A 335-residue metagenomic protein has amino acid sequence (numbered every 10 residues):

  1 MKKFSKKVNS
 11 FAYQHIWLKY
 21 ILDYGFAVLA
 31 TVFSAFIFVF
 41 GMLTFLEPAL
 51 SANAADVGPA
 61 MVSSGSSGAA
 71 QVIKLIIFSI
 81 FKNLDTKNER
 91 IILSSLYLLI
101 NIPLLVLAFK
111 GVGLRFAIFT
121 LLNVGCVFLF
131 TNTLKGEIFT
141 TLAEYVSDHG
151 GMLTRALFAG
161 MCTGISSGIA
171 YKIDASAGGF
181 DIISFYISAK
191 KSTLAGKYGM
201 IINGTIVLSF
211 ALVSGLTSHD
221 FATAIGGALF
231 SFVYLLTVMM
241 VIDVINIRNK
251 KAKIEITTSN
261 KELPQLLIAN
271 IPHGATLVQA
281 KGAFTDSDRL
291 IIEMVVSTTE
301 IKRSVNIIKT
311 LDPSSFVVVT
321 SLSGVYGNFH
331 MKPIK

Functional and structural regions predicted by a protein language model:
K2-N260: Core subunits and conserved enzymes of cellular information-processing and envelope-translocation systems across
T257-H330: Terminal membrane-proximal soluble interaction domains of membrane-associated proteins
M331-K335: Short, electropositive alpha-helical surface patch
